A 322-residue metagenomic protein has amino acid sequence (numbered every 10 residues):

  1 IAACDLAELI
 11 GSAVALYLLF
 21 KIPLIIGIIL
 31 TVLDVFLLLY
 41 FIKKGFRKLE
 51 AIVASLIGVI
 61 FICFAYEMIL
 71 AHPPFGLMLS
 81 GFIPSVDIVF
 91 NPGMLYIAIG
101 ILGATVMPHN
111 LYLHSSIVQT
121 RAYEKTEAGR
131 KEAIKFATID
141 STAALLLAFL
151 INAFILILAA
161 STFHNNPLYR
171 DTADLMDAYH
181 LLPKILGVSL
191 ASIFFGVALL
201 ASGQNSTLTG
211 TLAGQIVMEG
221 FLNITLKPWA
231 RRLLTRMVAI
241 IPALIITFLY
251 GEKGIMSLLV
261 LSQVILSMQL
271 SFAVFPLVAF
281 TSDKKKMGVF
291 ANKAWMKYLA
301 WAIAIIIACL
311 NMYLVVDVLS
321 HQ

Functional and structural regions predicted by a protein language model:
D5-L19, V32-V53, I62, F248-I255 (+2 more regions): Membrane-water interface regions at transmembrane-helix termini and the short interhelical loops of multi-pass membrane
L19-F41, V59-C63, W229-I245, Q269-A279: Transmembrane alpha-helical segments of multi-pass small-molecule transport proteins
I25-I28, A143, S192, G196 (+2 more regions): Loop-to-transmembrane helix boundary motifs in multi-pass membrane proteins
L30-T31, F41-A71, L270, N292-M296 (+1 more regions): Membrane-interface loop-to-helix entry segments
V35, L39, I57-V86, L95-A98 (+3 more regions): Hydrophobic alpha-helical segments and their helix-loop junctions in multi-pass secondary transporters
I52, P92, W229-M237, L258-I307 (+2 more regions): C-terminal membrane-solvent junction of multi-pass transporters and transport-like membrane proteins
V106, N110, I134-T162, N311: Selective recognition of specific alpha-helical transmembrane segments in multi-pass small-molecule
V118-A128, L146-D177: Extracellular/periplasmic helix-exit of transmembrane alpha-helices
